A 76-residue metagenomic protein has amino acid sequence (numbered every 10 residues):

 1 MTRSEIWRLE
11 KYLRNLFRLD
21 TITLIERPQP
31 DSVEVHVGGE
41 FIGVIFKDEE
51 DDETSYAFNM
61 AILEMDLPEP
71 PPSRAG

Functional and structural regions predicted by a protein language model:
M1-G76: Terminal leader/tail segments of proteins
